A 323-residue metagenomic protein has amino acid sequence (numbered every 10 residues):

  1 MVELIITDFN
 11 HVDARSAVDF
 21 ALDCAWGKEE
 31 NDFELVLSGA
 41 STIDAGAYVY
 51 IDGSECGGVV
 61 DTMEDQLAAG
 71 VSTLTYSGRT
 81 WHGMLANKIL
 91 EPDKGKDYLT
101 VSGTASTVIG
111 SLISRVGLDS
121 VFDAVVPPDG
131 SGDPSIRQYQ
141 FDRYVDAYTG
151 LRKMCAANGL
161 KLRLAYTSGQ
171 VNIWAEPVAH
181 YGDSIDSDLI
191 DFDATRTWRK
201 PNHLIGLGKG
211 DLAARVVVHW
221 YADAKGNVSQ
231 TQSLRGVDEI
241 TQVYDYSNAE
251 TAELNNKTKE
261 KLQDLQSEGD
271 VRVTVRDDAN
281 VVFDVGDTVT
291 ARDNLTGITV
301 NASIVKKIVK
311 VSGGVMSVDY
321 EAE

Functional and structural regions predicted by a protein language model:
M1-S16: Polar/acidic, low-complexity leader/linker segments enriched in S/T/G and N/D
V12-Y50: N-terminal "assembly arms/tails" that initiate or stabilize quaternary assembly in self-assembling proteins
D23-G39, V71-M84, G206, S267-D277 (+2 more regions): Oligomerization/assembly interface segments of phage tail-like spikes and tubes
S38-V121: Surface-exposed cap/loop segments at beta↔alpha junctions
V49-S77, R163, T290-D319: Short beta-strand and beta-hairpin "edge-sheet" elements
A68-T73, T80-G83, D123-G210: Short beta-strand-centered interaction patches in the first periplasmic/extracellular domains of large envelope
D97, A179-G314: Acidic, small/polar-enriched beta strand-loop surface segments
